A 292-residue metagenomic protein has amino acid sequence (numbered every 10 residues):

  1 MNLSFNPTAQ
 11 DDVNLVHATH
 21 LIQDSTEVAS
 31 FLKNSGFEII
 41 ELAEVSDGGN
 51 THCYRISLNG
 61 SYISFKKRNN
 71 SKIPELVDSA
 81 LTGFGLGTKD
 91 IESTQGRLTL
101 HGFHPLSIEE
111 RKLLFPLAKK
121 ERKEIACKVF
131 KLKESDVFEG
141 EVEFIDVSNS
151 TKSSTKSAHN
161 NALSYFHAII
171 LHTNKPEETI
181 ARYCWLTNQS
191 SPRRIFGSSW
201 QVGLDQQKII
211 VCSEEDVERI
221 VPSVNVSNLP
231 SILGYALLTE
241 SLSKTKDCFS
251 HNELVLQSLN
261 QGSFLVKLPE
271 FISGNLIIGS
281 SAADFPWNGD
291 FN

Functional and structural regions predicted by a protein language model:
M1-L15, H20-I39, S57-R111, L117-N292: Glyoxalase I/VOC metalloenzyme domain signal
L42-E44: Short, solvent-exposed beta-strand-to-loop segments that form ligand-recognition rims of beta-rich domains
G49, C53-Y54: Membrane helical hairpin/interfacial module
